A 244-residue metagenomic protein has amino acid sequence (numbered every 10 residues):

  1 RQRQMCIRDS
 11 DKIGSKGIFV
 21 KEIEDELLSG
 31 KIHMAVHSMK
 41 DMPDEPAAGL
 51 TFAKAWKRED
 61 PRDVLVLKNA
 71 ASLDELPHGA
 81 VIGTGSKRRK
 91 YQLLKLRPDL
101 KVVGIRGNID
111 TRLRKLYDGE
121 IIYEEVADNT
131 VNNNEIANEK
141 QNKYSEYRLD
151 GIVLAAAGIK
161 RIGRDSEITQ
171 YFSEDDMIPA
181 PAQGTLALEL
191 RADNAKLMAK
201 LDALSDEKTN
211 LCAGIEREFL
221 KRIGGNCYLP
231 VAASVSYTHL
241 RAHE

Functional and structural regions predicted by a protein language model:
Q2-D9, T238-E244: Conserved small/polar residues in nucleotide/adenosyl-binding loops
D9-I32: Short, structured active-site "lid" loops
G14, K101-N108, A232-S234: Short beta-strand-to-loop elements that line the ligand-binding cleft of bilobed periplasmic-binding protein-like
F19, E24, H37, V153-L154: Short beta-strand and adjacent tight-turn residues that come in two discontinuous sequence segments and form the edges
H33-M34, G151: Short, Asp-centered acidic motifs that coordinate Mg2+ and/or phosphate in catalytic or ligand-binding sites
M39-K40, A48-D99: A conserved helix-loop-strand patch within extracytoplasmic ligand-binding domains of the periplasmic binding
G104-L211, I215: Pocket-lining segment of extracytoplasmic ligand-binding domains
I215-R241: A C-terminal functional module that forms or caps the active site or interfaces directly with catalytic machinery
